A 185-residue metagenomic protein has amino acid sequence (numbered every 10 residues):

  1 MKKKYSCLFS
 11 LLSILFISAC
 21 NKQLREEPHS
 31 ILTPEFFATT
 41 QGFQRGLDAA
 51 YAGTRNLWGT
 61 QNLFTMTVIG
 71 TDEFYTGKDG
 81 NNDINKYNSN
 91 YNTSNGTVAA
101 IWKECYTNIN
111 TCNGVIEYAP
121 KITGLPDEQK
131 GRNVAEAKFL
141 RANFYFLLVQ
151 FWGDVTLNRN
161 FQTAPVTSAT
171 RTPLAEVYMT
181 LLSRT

Functional and structural regions predicted by a protein language model:
M1-L32: Bacterial Sec-dependent N-terminal signal peptides
C20-T67: Membrane-proximal, proline-rich intrinsically disordered regions
L24, F36-F37, I69, I84-Y91 (+1 more regions): Short clusters of hydrophobic/aromatic residues that line enzyme substrate/ligand-binding pockets
L24, V149-N160: Short, well-structured active-site flanking segments
H29-T33, S89-N92, R159-V166: Short linear capping/connector segments at secondary-structure termini
T39-T40, Q44-D48, A52-N56, D79-W152 (+2 more regions): Conserved, well-structured interaction surfaces
N62-I69, D154-N158: Outer-membrane beta-barrel and related beta-rich outer-membrane complex signature in Gram-negative bacteria
T71-G77: Core domains of carbohydrate- and sulfate-ester-processing enzymes
